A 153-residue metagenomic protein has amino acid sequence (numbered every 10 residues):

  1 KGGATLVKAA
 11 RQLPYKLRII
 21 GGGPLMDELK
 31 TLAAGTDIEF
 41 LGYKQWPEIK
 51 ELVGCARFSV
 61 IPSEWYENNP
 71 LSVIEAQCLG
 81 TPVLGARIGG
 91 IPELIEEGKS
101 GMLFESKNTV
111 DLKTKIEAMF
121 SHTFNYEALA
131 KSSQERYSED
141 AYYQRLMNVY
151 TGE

Functional and structural regions predicted by a protein language model:
K1-Q12, P24-D27, V110: A conserved mid-protein helix/loop that constitutes part of the nucleotide-sugar donor-binding site
D27-P47, E51: Nucleotide-activated donor-binding/catalytic signature segment of Leloir-type glycosyltransferases, i.e., the conserved
G54-N68, T81: Acidic donor-binding loop of glycosyltransferase active sites
E64, T81, G85-P92, S106-K107: Short glycine-rich donor-binding/catalytic loop of glycosyltransferases that coordinates the nucleotide-sugar
V73-I74, I88-G98, M102-L103: Short acidic/histidine- and often glycine-rich active-site loop of Leloir-type glycosyltransferases that engages
E97-G98, M102-T109, E117-T123: Conserved acidic donor-binding segment of nucleotide-sugar-dependent glycosyltransferases
S121-T151: A charged, aromatic-enriched C-terminal amphipathic alpha-helix characteristic of glycosyltransferases across folds
